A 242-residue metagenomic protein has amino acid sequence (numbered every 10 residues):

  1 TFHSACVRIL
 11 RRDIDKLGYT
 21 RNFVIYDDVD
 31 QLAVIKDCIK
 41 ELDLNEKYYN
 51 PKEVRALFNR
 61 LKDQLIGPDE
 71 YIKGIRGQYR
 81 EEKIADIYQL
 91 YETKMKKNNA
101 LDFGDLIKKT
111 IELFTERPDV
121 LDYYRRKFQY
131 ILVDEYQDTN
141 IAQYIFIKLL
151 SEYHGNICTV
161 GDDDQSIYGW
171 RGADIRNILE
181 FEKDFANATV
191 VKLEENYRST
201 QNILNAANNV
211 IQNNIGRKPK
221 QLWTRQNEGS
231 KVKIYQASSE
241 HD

Functional and structural regions predicted by a protein language model:
T1-Y130, G155, I175, E228-K231 (+1 more regions): A basic/glycine-biased coupling hinge at the interface between accessory DNA-binding modules
V133-Y136, I141-A237: Conserved RecA-like helicase ATPase core segment that couples NTP binding/hydrolysis to strand translocation
